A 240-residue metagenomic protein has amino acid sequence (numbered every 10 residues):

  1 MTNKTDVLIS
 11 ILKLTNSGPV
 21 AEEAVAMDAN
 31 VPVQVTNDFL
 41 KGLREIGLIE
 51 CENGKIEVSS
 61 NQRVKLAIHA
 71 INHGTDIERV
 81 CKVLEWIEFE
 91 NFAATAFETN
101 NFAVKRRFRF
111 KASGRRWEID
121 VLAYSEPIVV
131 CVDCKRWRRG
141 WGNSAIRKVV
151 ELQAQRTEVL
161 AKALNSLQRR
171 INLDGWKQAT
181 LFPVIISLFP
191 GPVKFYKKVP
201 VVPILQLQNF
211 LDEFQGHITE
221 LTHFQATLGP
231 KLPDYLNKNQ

Functional and structural regions predicted by a protein language model:
M1-Q240: Intrinsically disordered, low-complexity Ser/Thr/Pro/Gly-rich regulatory segments
